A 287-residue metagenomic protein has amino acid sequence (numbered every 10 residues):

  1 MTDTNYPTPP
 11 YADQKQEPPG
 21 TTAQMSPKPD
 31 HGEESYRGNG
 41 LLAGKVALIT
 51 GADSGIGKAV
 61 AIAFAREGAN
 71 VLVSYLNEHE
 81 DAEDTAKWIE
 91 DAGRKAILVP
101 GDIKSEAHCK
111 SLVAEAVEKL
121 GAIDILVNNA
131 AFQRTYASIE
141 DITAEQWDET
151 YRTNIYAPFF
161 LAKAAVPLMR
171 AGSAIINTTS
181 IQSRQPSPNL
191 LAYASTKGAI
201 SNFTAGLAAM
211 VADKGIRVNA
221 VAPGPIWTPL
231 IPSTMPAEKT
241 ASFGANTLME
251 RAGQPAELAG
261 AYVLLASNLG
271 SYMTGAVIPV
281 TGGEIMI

Functional and structural regions predicted by a protein language model:
M25, E33-E34, Y136, Q185 (+2 more regions): Short C-terminal tail/terminal secondary-structure segment of NAD(P)H-dependent dehydrogenase/reductase domains
H79, P100-V113, A144, A256-E257: The beta1-alpha1 cofactor-binding region of Rossmann-like NAD(H)/NADP(H)-dependent oxidoreductases
S105, K110, E118, A131-D148 (+3 more regions): Conserved mid-core segment of classical short-chain dehydrogenase/reductases
F132, E140-F159, I176, I200 (+1 more regions): Catalytic Tyr-X3-Lys loop
A162, T196: Active-site helix of classical SDR
P167, A209-D213, S271: Alpha-helical segment proximal to the catalytic Tyr-Lys
S180: Residue(s) in the substrate-gating loop at a strand-loop-helix junction that position the organic substrate next
T247-L258, L269: A conserved structural motif in NAD(P)-dependent oxidoreductases
